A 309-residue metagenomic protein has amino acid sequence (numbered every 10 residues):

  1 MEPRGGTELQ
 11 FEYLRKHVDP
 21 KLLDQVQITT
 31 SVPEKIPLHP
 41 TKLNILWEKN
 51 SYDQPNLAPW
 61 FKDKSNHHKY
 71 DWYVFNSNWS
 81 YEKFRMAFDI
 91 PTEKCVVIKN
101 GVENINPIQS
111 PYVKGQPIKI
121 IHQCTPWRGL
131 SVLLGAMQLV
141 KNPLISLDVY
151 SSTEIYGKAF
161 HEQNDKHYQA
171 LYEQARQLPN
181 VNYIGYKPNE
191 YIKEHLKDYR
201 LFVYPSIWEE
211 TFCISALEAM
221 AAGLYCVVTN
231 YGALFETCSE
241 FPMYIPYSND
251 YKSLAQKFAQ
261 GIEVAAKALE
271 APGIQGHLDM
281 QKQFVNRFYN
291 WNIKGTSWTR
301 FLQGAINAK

Functional and structural regions predicted by a protein language model:
M1-L38: N-terminal pre-catalytic "stem/leader" segment of glycosyltransferase-like enzymes
R4-L9, N249, S253, E270-I306: A charged, aromatic-enriched C-terminal amphipathic alpha-helix characteristic of glycosyltransferases across folds
N56-L57, R85-M86, E93, K99-P117: Acidic anion/phosphate-binding donor-loop and adjacent secondary structure in glycosyltransferase catalytic cores
D71-K94: A short, active-site helix/loop in glycosyltransferases that binds the activated sugar's phosphate group
Y112-G129, L134-M137, D148: Conserved donor-binding/catalytic core segment of Leloir-type glycosyltransferases
H161-K187: Nucleotide-activated donor-binding/catalytic signature segment of Leloir-type glycosyltransferases, i.e., the conserved
Y225-V228: Short hydrophobic beta-strand element within catalytic cores of glycosyltransferases and related nucleotide-activated
F235-A265: Change "using UDP/GDP/dTDP sugars" to "using nucleotide sugars
